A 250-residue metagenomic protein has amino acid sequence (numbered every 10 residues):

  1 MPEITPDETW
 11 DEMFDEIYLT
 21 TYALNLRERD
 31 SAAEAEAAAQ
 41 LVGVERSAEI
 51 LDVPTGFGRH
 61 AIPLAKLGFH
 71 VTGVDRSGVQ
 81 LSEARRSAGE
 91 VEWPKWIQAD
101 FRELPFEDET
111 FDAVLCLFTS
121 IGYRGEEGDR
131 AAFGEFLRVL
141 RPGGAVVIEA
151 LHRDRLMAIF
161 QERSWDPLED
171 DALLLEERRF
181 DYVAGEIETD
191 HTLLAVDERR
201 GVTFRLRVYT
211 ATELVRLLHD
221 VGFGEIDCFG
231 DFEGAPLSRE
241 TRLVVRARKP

Functional and structural regions predicted by a protein language model:
M1-A48: Conserved class I S-adenosyl-L-methionine
S47-G56: Conserved class I S-adenosyl-L-methionine
E49, A61-E103: Class I SAM-dependent methyltransferase SAM/SAH-binding core
R102-A113: A short acidic, Gly/Pro-enriched loop at the edge of an enzyme's catalytic core that lines a small-molecule cofactor
D112-E127: A short SAM/SAH-binding and catalytic strip from SAM-dependent methyltransferases
E127, V147-L217: SAM-dependent methyltransferase
R130-P142: A short glycine-rich, Lys/Arg-flanked "PGG" loop and its adjoining helix->strand segment in the class I
A211-P250: C-terminal lobe and adjacent flexible extensions of AdoMet/dcAdoMet transferase-like proteins
